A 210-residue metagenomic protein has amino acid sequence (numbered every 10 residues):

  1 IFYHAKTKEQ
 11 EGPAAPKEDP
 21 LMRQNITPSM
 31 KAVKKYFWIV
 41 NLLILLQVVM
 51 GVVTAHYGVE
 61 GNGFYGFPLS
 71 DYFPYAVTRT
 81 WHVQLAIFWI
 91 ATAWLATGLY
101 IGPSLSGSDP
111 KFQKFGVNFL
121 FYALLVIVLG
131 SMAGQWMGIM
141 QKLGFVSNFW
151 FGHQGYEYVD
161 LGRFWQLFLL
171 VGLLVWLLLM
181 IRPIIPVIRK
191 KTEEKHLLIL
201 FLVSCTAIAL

Functional and structural regions predicted by a protein language model:
I1, A5, V52-G61, S70 (+2 more regions): Membrane-interface helix-loop-helix modules in multi-pass inner-membrane proteins
I1-N41, Y65, W150-H153: Extramembrane terminal tails and long inter-domain/linker segments of multi-pass membrane proteins
K8-E11, K35, F164-F168, L210: Charged/polar interaction segments and conserved charged motifs
E18-K35, L69-T80, P183-H196: Membrane-proximal first intracellular loop
Q24-P74: N-terminal regions that are enriched for targeting/export leaders and immediately downstream pro/stem segments
T27-L45, P110-L125, R163, K191-C205: Alpha-helical transmembrane segments and their helix-start/interface "positive-inside/aromatic belt" motifs in integral
Q47, V126-M132, A207-L210: Aromatic-anchored segments of alpha-helical transmembrane domains
